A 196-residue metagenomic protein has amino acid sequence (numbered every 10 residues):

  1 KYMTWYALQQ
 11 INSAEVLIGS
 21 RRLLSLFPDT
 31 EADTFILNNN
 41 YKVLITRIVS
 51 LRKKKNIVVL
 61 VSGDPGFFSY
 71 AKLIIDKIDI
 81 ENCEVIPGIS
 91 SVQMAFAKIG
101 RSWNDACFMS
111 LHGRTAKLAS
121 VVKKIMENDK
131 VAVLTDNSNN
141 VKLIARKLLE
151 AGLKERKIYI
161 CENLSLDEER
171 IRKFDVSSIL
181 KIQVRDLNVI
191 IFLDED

Functional and structural regions predicted by a protein language model:
K1-I86, Q93-M94: Class I S-adenosyl-L-methionine
W5, G66-N128, K181: Class I SAM-dependent methyltransferase SAM-binding "motif I" and its flanking Rossmann-like core
Y6, I57, M126-D196: A contiguous loop/helix-start segment that scaffolds small-molecule binding in enzyme catalytic cores
A14-L17, L51-K54, K77, I99-S102 (+3 more regions): Change "in soluble alpha/beta enzymes" to "in soluble alpha/beta proteins
G19-R21, N38-N39, S62-G63, H112 (+2 more regions): Structural motif
L24-L26, S90-M94, T115, N140-V141 (+1 more regions): Short gly/pro/ser/thr-enriched loop/turn and capping motifs at secondary-structure boundaries
D33-N40, I80-I86, W103-S110, L153-I160: Short hydrophobic/aromatic-enriched beta-strand-loop microsegments
V49-S50, A116-S120, N140, I179: A short, acidic, amphipathic alpha-helical segment used as a generic capping/interface helix at domain edges
